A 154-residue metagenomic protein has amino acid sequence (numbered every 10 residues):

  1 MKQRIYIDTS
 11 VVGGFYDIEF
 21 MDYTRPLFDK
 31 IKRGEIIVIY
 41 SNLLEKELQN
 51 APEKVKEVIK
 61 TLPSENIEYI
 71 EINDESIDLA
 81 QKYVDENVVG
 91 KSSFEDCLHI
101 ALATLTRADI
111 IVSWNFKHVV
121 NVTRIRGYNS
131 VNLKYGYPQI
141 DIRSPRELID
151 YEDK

Functional and structural regions predicted by a protein language model:
M1-Y40, E47-T61, I67, D85-K91 (+2 more regions): Short, well-structured N-terminal submotif of metal-dependent ribonuclease cores
K2, S10, I18, E45-K46 (+1 more regions): Acidic, PIN/NYN-like endoribonuclease modules and their adjacent C-terminal/linker elements
I31-K32, D74-E75, D96-C97, S130 (+1 more regions): Short, charged/polar low-complexity linear motifs in solvent-exposed/disordered segments
I39, I70, D141-R143: General small-molecule cofactor/ligand-binding pocket signal
N42, N73, R146: Residues at the C-termini of beta-strands that transition into short coil/loop
Y69-G127, I149: Active-site neighborhoods of divalent-metal-dependent phosphate/nucleic-acid chemistry enzymes
